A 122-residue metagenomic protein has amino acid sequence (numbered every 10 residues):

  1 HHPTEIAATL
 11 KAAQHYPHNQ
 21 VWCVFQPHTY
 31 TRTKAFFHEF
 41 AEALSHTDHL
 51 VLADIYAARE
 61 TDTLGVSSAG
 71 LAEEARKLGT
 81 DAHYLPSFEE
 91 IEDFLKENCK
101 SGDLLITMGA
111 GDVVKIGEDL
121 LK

Functional and structural regions predicted by a protein language model:
H1-K122: ATP-dependent carboxylate-amine ligase
